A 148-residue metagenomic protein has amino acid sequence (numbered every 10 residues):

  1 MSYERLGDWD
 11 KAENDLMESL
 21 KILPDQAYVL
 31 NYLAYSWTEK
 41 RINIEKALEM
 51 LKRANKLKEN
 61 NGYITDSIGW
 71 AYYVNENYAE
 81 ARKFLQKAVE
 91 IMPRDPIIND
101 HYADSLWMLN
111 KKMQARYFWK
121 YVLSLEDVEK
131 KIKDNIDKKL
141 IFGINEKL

Functional and structural regions predicted by a protein language model:
M1, Y35-S36, W70, D104: Residue-level recognition of tetratricopeptide repeat
R5, E39-K40, V74, M108 (+1 more regions): Register position in tetratricopeptide repeats
I22, K56-L57, I91, S124-L125: Structural marker of alpha-solenoid helical repeat scaffolds
M108, K112-L148: Terminal, low-structured helical/coil segments at or just beyond the last alpha-helical repeat
